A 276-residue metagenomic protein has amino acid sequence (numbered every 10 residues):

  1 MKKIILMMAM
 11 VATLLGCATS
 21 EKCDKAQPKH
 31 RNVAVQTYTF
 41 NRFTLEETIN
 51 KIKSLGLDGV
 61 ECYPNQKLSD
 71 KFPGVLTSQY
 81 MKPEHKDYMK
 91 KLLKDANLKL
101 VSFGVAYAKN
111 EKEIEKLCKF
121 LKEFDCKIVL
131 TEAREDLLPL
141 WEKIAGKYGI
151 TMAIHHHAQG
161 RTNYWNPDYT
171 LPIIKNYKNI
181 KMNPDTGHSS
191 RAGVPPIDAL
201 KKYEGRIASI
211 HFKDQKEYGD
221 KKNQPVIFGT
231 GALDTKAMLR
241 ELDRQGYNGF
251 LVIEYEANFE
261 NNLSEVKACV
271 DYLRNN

Functional and structural regions predicted by a protein language model:
M1-A26: Bacterial Sec-dependent N-terminal signal peptides
C17-T37, N41-G59, D95, P167 (+3 more regions): Histidine-acidic metal/acid-base catalytic patches
A18, D95, K99-K181, S190-G193 (+1 more regions): Active-site acidic/histidine proton-transfer and metal-coordination neighborhood in alpha/beta enzyme cores
T39-R42, Q66-L68, A106-K109, E135-L137 (+4 more regions): Solvent-exposed loop/turn segments at secondary-structure junctions within structured extracellular/periplasmic domains
V60-Y63, L100-F103, L130-T131, L251-I253: Short beta-strand segments at enzyme active-site cores
C62-Y88: Glycine-rich, proline-tolerant flexible connector loops at the mouths of alpha/beta enzymes
L68-V75, I154, N163, R191 (+1 more regions): A short acidic, helix-capping loop that chelates divalent metal ions and anchors anionic groups
Y80-K99, Y177, T235: Alpha-helix-loop-beta-strand connector modules within alpha/beta enzyme cores
